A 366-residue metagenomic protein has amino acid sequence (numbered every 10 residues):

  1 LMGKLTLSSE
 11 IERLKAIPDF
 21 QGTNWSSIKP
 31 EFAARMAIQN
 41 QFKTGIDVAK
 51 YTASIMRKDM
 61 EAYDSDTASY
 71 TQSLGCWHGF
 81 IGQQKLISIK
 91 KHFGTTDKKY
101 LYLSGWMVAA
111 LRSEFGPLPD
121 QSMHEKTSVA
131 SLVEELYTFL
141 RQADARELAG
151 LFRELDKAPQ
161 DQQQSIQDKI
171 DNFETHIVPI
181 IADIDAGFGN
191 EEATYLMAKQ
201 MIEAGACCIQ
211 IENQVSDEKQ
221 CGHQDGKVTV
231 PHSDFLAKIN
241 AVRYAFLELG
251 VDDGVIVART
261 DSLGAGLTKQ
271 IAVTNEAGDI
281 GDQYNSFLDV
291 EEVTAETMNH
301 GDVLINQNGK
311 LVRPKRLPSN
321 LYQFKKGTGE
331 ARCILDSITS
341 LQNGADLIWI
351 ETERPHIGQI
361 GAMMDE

Functional and structural regions predicted by a protein language model:
G3-E366: Alpha/beta enzyme core
